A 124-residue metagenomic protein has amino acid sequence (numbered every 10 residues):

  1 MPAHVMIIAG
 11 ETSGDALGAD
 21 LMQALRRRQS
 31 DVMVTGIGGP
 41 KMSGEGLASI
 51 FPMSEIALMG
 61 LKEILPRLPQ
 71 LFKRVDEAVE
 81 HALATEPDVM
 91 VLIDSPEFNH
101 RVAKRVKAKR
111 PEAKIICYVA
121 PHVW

Functional and structural regions predicted by a protein language model:
A3-W124: Active-site and donor-binding regions of nucleotide-sugar-utilizing enzymes
